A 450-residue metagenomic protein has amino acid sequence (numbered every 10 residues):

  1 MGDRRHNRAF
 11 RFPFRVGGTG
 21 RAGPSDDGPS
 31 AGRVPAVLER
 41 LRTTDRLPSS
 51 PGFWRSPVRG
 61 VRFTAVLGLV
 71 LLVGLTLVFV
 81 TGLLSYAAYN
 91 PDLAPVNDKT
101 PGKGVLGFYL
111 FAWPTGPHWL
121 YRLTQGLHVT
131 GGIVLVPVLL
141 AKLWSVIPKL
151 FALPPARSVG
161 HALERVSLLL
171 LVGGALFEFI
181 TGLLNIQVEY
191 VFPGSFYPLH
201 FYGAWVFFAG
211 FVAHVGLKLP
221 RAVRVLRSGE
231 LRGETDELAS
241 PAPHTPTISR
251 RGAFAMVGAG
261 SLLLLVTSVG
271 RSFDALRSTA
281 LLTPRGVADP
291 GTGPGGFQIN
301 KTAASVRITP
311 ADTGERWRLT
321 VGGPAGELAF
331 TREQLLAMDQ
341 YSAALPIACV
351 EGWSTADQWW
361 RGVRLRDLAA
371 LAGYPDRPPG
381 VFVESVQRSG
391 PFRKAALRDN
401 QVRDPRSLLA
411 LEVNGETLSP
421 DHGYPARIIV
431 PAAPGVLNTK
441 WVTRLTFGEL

Functional and structural regions predicted by a protein language model:
G2-V287, G293, V321, Y424: Membrane-embedded alpha-helical bundles that constitute the cytochrome b-like, heme-associated redox core of multi-pass
G270-L450: Structured, non-membrane catalytic/scaffold regions adjacent to prosthetic-group chemistry
